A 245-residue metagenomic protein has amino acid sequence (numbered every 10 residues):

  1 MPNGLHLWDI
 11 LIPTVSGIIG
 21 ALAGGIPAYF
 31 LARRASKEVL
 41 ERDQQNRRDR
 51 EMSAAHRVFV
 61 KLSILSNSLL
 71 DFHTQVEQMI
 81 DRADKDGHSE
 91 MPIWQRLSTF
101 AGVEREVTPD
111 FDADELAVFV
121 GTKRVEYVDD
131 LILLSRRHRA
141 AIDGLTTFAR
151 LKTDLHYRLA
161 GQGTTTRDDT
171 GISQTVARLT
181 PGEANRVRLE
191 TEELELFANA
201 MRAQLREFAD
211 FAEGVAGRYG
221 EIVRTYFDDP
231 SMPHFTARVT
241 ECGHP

Functional and structural regions predicted by a protein language model:
M1-D43: Membrane-embedded hydrophobic alpha-helical segments
R34, E38-S63: Juxtamembrane membrane-water interface segments immediately C-terminal to a transmembrane helix
H56-F59, S63-S66, L70-P245: Interfacial alpha-helical end/capping and short helix-turn segments at domain and membrane boundaries
